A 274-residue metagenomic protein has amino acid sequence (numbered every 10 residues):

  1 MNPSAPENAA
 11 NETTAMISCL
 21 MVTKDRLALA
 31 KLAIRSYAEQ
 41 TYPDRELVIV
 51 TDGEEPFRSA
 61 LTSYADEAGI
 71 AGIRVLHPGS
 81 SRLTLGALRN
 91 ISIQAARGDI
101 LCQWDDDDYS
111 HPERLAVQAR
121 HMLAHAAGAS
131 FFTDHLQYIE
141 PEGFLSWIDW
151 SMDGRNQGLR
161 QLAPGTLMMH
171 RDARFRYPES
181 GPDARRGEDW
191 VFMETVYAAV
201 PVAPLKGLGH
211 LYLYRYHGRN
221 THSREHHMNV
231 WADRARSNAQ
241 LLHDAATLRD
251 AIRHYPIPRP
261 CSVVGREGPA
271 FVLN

Functional and structural regions predicted by a protein language model:
A15-S18, E46, V191: Cell-envelope/extracellular polymer assembly enzymes that use nucleotide-activated donors
R35-D44: Short, acidic, metal-binding catalytic loop of nucleotide-sugar glycosyltransferases
P43, I49-L61: A conserved acidic beta->alpha catalytic loop
G79-A96: Glycine-rich, basic loop-to-helix element that forms the pyrophosphate-binding segment of sugar-nucleotide handling
L101: Short aromatic/hydrophobic "clamp" motif used to bind/position activated sugar donors
E113-L145: Conserved donor NDP-sugar-binding/catalytic core segment of glycosyltransferases
A129, Q137, G143-M169: A recurrent flexible, glycine/aromatic-enriched loop bordering the glycosyltransferase active site that acts as
R185-F192: Acidic donor-binding loop at a coil-to-helix junction in glycosyltransferase catalytic cores that engages
